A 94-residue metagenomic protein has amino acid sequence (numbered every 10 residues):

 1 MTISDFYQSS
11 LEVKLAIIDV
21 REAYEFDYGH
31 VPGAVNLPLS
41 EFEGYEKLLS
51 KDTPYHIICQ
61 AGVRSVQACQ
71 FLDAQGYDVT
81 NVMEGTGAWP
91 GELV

Functional and structural regions predicted by a protein language model:
M1-A16, A23-P54, V63-V94: Rhodanese-like catalytic fold shared by cysteine-dependent sulfurtransferases and DSP/PTP-type phosphatases
I58: Short, surface-exposed ligand- or partner-binding patches at beta-edge/loop junctions that are enriched in aromatics
